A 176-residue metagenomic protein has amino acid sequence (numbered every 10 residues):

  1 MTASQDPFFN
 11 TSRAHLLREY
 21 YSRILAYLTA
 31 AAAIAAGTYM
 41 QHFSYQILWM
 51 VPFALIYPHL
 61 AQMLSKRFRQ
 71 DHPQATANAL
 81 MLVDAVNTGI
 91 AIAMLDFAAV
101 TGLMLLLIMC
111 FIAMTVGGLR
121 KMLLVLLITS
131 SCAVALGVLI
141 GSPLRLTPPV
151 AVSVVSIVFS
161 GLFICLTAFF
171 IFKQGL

Functional and structural regions predicted by a protein language model:
T2-P7: N-terminal sensory and localization modules of signal-transduction and trafficking proteins
F8-S12, A31-A54, F68-A77, A93-T101 (+1 more regions): Alpha-helical transmembrane segments and their interfaces in multipass membrane proteins
F9-L25: N-terminal membrane topogenic signal
Y21-A30, A75-A85, A98-L105: Short hydrophobic alpha-helical membrane-embedded segments
L25-H42, A61-Q62, V83-G89: Membrane-embedded alpha-helical segments in integral membrane proteins
V51-H59, M81-I90, M104: Generic alpha-helical transmembrane segments
L60-R69: C-terminal ends of transmembrane helices
L107-G117: Membrane-helix boundary/interface segments in integral membrane proteins
